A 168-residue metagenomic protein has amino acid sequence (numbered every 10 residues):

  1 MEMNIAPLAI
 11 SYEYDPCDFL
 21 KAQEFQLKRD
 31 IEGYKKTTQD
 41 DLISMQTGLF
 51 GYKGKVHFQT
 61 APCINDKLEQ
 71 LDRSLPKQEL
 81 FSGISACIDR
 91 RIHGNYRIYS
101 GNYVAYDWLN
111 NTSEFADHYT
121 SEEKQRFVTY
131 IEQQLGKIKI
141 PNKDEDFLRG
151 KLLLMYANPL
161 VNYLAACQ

Functional and structural regions predicted by a protein language model:
M1-Q168: Membrane-interfacial terminal anchoring regions of lipid-handling membrane enzymes
